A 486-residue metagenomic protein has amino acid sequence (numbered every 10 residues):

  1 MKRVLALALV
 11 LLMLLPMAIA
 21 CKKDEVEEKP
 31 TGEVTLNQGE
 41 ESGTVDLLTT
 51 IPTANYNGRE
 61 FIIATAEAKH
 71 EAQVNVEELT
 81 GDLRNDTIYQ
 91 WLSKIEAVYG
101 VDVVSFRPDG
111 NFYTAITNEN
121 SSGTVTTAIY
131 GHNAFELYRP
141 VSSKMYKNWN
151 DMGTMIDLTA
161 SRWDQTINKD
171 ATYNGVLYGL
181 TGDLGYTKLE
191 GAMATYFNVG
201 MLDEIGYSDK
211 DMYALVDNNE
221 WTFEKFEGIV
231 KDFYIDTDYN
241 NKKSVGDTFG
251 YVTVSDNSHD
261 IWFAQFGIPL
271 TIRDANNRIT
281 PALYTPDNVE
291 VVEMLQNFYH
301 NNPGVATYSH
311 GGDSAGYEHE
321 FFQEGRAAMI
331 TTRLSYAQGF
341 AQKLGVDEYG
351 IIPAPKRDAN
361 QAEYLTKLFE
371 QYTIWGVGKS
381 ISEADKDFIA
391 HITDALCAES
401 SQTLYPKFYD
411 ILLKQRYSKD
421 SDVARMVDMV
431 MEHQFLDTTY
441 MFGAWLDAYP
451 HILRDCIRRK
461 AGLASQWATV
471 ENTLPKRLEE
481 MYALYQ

Functional and structural regions predicted by a protein language model:
P16-A20: C-terminal motif of bacterial Sec signal peptides marking the signal peptidase cleavage site
Y56-L83, V101-F106, A128, Y251: Short, well-ordered beta-strand elements
A64, T124-Y130, Y173-T195, D203 (+1 more regions): Extracytoplasmic/periplasmic solute-binding protein
Q73-G100, T195, G200: Short, polar/charged alpha-helical segment
V98-Y173, E204-I205, A328-M329: Extracytoplasmic "Venus flytrap"/periplasmic binding protein-like
E227-V230, I261-F263, P269-G312: Glycine-centered hinge/linker elements that transmit conformational signals in sensory and ligand-binding systems
Q342-L413: Extracytoplasmic/periplasmic substrate-recognition and gating elements
K379-A390, C397-Q486: Conserved C-terminal helix/tail region of periplasmic/extracytoplasmic solute-binding proteins
